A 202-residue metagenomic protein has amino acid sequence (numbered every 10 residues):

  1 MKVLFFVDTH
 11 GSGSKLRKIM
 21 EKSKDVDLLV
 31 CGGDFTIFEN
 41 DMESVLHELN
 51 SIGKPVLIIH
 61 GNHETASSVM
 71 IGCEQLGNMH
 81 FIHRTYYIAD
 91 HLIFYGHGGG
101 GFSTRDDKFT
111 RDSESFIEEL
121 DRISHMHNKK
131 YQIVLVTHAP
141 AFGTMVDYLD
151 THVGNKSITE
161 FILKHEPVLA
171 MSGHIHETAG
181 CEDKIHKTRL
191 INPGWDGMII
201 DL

Functional and structural regions predicted by a protein language model:
M1-H47, S51-I52, A66-S68, L76 (+2 more regions): N-terminal active-site segment of His-dependent metallophosphoesterases
F5-D8, L29-D34, V56-N62, F81-H83 (+4 more regions): Active-site neighborhood of phospho(di)ester-bond hydrolases with catalytic His/Asp-centered motifs
F6, K15, Y86-D90, D107 (+3 more regions): Binuclear metal-dependent phosphoesterase catalytic core
H10-K15, T36-N40, N62-M70, G101-R105 (+3 more regions): Active-site environment of divalent metal-dependent phosphoester hydrolases
G11, E64-S157: Conserved catalytic scaffold of divalent metal-dependent phosphoesterases
K18-K22, E43-H47, I71-Q75, F109-R111 (+2 more regions): Short, glycine/charged-enriched secondary-structure capping and boundary segments
I19, S44-E48, I52, E119 (+2 more regions): A general structural detector for well-ordered alpha-helical segments in enzyme core domains, enriched
